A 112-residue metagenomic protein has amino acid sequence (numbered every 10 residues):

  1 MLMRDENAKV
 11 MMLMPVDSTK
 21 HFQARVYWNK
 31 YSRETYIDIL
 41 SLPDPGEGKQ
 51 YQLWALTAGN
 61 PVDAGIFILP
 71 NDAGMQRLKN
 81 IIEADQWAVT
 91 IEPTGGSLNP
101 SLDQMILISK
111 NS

Functional and structural regions predicted by a protein language model:
M1-S112: N-terminal targeting/export leaders
